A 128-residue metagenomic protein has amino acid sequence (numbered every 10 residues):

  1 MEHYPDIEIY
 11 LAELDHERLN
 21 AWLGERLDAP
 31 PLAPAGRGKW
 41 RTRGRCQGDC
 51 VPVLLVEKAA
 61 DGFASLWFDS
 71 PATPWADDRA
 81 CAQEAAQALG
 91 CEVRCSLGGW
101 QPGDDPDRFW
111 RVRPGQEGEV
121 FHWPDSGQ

Functional and structural regions predicted by a protein language model:
M1-G24: Short, extreme N-terminal segment that most often corresponds to the first beta-strand
E2-D6, D61-F63, A86: A general secondary-structure signal for short beta-strands and their flanking turns/coil in non-transmembrane regions
D15-L19, T73-C81: Short amphipathic alpha-helical segments
L19-D28, C81-E84: Short amphipathic alpha-helices in soluble, non-transmembrane regions that often serve as interface/regulatory elements
G24-A33, A88-E92: A common structural junction motif
P31-W75: Short, intrinsically disordered low-complexity segments
D49-P52, D78-R79, D104-D107: Short, surface-exposed coil-to-beta transition loops
Q83-E84, A88-Q128: Acidic, proline/glycine-rich low-complexity IDRs
